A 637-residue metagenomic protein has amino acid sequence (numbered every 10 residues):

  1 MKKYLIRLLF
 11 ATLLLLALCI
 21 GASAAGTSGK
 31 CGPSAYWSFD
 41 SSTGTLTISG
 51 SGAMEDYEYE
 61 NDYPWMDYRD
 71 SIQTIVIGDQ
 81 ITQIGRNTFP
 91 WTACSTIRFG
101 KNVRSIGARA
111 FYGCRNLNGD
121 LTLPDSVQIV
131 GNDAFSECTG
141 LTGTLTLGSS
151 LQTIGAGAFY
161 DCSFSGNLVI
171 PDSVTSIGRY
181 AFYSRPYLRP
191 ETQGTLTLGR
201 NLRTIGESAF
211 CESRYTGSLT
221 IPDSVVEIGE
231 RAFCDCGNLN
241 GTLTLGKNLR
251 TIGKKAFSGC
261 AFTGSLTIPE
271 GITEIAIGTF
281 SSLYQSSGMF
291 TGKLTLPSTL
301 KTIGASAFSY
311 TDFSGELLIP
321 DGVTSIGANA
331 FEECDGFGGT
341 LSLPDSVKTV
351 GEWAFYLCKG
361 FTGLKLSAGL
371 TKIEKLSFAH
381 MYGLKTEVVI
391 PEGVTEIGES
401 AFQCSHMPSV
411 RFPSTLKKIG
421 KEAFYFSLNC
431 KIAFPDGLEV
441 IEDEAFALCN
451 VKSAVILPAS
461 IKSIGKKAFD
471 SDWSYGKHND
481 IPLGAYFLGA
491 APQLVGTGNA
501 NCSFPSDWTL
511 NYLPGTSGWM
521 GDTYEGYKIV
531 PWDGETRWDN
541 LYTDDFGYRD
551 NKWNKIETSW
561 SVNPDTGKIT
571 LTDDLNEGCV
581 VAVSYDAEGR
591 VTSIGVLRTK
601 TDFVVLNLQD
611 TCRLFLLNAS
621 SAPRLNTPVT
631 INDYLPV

Functional and structural regions predicted by a protein language model:
L9-C19: Bacterial N-terminal signal peptides
C19-T27: Sec-dependent signal peptide cleavage junction
G26-S28, C502-S559, P564: Extracellular/surface-exposed low-complexity segments
T45-S51, R69-Q83, T92-S105, R115-I129 (+17 more regions): Structural signature of tandem-repeat unit edges
G85-T88, G107-Y112, G131-S136, G155-Y160 (+13 more regions): Consensus positions within tandem repeat domains that build extended binding/scaffold surfaces
T570-L571, K600-N607: Exposed aromatic-hydrophobic patches
C579-V583, R613-F615: Beta-strand signatures of extracellular beta-sandwich domains
N618-P628: Short acidic/polar inter-strand loop motif in beta-rich domains
